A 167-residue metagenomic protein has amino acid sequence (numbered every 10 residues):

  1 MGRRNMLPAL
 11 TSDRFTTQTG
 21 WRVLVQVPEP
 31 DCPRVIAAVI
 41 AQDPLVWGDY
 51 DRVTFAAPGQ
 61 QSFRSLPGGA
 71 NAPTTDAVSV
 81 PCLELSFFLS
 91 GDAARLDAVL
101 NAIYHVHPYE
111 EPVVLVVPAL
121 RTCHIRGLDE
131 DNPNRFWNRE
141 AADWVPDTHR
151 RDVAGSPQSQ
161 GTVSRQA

Functional and structural regions predicted by a protein language model:
M1-A167: Hydrophobic structural segments
